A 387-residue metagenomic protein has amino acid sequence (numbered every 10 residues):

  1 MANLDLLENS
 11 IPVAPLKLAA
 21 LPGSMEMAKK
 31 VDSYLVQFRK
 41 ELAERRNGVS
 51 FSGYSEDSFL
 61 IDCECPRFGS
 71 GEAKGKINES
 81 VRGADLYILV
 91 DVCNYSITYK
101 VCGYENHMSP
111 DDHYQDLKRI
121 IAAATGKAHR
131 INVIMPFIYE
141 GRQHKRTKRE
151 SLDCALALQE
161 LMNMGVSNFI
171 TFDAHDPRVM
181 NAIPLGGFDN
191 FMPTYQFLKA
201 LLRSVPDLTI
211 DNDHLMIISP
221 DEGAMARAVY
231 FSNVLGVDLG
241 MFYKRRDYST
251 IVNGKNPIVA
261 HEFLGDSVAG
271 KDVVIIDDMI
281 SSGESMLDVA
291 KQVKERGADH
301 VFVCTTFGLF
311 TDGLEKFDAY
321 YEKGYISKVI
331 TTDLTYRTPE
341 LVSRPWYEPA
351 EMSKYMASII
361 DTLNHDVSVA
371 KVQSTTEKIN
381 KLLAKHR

Functional and structural regions predicted by a protein language model:
M1-R387: PRPP-associated nucleotide enzymes
